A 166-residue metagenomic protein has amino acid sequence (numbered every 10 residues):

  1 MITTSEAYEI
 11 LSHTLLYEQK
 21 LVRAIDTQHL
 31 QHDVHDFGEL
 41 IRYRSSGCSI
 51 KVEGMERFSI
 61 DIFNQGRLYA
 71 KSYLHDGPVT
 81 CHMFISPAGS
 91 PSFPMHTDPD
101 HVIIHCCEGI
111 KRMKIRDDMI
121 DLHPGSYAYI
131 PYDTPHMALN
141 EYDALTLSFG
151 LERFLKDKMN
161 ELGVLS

Functional and structural regions predicted by a protein language model:
M1, L165-S166: Short, Lys/Arg-enriched, disordered terminal segments
M1-L21: An N-terminal JmjN-like helical accessory module and its immediate linker preceding a catalytic domain
Q19-S126, T134-L165: Active-site region of the double-stranded beta-helix
Y129: Conserved beta-strand-loop-short alpha-helix elements that form and flank the Mn2+/Mg2+-coordinating active site
